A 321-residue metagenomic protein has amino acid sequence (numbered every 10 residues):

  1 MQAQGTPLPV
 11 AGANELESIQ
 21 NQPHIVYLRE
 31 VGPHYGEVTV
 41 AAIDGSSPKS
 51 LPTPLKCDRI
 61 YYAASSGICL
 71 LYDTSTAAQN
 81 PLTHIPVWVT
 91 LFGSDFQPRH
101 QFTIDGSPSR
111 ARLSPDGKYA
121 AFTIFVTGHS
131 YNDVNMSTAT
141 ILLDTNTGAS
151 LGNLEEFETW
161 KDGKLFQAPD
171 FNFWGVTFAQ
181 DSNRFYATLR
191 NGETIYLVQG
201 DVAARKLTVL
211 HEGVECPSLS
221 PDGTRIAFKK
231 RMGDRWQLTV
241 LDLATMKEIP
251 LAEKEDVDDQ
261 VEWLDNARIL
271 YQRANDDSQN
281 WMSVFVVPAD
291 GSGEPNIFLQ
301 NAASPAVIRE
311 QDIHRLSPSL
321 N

Functional and structural regions predicted by a protein language model:
M1-N321: Sequence signature of WD/YWTD-type beta-propeller architectures
